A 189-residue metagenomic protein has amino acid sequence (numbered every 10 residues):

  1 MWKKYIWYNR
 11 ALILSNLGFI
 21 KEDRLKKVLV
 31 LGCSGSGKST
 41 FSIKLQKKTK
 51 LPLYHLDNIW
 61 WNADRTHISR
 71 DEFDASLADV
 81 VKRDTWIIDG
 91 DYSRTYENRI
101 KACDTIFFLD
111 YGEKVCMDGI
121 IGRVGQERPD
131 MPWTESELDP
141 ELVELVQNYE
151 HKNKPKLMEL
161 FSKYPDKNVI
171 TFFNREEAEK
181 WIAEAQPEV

Functional and structural regions predicted by a protein language model:
R10, N16-D23, N148-V189: NTP-dependent small-molecule kinase module
V30: Hydrophobic anchor at the beta1->P-loop junction of P-loop NTPases
C33: P-loop (Walker A) phosphate-binding loop of NTP-binding proteins
S36: ATP-binding Walker
S39: Walker A/P-loop
Y54-L56, W60-T105: Conserved nucleotide-sensing/catalytic segment adjacent to the nucleotide-binding pocket in NTP-handling enzymes
Y111-N153: A glycine- and Lys/Arg-enriched "phosphate-lid" helix/loop adjacent to the NTP-binding pocket of small-molecule kinases
